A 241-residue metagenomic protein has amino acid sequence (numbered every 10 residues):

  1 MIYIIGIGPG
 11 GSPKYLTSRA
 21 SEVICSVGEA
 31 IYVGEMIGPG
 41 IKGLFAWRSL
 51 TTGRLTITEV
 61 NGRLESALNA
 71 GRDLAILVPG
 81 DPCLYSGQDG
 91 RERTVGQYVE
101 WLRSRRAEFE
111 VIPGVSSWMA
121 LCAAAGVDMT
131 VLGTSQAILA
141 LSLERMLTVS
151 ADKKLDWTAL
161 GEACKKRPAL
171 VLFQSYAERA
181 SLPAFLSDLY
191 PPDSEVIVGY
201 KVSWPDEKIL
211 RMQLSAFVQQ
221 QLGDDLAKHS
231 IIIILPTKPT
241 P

Functional and structural regions predicted by a protein language model:
M1-I112, A120, H229-I231: Class I S-adenosyl-L-methionine
I2-G6, S18, N69-L74, G87 (+2 more regions): A contiguous loop/helix-start segment that scaffolds small-molecule binding in enzyme catalytic cores
G10-G11, S18, G80-K166, K208-R211 (+1 more regions): Class I SAM-dependent methyltransferase SAM-binding "motif I" and its flanking Rossmann-like core
I37, S117, E178: Short phosphate-engaging motifs
L44, A124-A125, F185: Residue-level signal for well-ordered alpha-helical positions
R48-R54, F109, M129-L139, P191-V198: Short hydrophobic/aromatic-enriched beta-strand-loop microsegments
R54-G62, S117-W118, M146-T148, W204-D206 (+1 more regions): A short acidic, often aromatic-flanked loop/helix-cap motif at beta-alpha or helix-coil junctions that lines enzyme
I57-L64, G133-V149, G223-S230: Short, basic, helix/turn surface patches
